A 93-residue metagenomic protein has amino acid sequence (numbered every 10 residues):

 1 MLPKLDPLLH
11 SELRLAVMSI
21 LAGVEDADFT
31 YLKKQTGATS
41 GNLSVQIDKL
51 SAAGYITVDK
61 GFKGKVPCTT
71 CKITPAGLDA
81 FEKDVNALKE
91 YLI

Functional and structural regions predicted by a protein language model:
L2, S19-I20, L78-I93: Amphipathic alpha-helical dimerization/coiled-coil segments that flank or bridge DNA-binding/regulatory modules
L2-T39, G61-K63, C68-K72: N-terminal helix-turn-helix DNA-binding core of bacterial DNA-binding proteins
I47-S51: Basic amphipathic alpha-helical segments that dock to polyanions
G54: Glycine-centered, phosphate/nucleic-acid-interacting loop/turn motifs that mediate DNA/RNA or nucleotide
V58: Short beta-strand "wing" residues that participate in macromolecule-binding interfaces
I73-G77: Accessory beta->alpha helical hairpin/"wing" motif in late/C-terminal subdomains of nucleic-acid enzymes
